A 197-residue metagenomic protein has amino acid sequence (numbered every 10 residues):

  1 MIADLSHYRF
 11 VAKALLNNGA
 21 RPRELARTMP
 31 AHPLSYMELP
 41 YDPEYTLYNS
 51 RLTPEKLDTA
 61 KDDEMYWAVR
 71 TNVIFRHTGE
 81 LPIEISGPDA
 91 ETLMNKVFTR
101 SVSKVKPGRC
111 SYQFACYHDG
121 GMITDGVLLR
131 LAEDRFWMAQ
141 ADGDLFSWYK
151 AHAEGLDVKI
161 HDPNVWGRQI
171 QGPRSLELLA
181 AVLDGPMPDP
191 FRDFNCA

Functional and structural regions predicted by a protein language model:
M1-A197: Basic, glycine/lysine-rich polyanion-binding surfaces/domains
